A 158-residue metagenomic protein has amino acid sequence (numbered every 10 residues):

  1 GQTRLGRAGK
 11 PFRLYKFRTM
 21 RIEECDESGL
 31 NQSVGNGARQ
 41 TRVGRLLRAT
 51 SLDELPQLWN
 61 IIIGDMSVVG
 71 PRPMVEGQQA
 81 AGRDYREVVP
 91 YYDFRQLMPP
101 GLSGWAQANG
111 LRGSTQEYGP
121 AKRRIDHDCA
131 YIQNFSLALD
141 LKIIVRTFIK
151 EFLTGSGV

Functional and structural regions predicted by a protein language model:
G1-V158: Conserved small/aromatic sequence motifs within transmembrane helices
